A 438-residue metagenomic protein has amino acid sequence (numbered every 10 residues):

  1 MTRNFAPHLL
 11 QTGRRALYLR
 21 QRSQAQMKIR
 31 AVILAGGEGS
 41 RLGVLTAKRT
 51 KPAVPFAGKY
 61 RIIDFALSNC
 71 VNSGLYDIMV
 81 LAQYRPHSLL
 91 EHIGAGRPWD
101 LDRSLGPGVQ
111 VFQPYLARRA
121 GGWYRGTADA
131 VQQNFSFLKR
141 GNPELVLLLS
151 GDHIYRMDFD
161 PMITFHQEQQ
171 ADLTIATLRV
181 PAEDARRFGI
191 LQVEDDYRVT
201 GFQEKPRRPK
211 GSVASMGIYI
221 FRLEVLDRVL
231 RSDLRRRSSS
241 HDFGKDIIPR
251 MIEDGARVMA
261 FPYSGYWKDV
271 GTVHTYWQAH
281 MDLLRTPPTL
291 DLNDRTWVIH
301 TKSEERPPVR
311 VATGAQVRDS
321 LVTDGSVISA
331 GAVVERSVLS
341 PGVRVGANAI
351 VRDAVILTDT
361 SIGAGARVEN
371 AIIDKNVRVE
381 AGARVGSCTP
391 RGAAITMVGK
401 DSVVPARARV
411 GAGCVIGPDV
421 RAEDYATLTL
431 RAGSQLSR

Functional and structural regions predicted by a protein language model:
R3, L9-G13, L17-L284, A393-D401 (+1 more regions): Unchanged
F5, Q11-R30, E224, S232-R438: Left-handed beta-helix
